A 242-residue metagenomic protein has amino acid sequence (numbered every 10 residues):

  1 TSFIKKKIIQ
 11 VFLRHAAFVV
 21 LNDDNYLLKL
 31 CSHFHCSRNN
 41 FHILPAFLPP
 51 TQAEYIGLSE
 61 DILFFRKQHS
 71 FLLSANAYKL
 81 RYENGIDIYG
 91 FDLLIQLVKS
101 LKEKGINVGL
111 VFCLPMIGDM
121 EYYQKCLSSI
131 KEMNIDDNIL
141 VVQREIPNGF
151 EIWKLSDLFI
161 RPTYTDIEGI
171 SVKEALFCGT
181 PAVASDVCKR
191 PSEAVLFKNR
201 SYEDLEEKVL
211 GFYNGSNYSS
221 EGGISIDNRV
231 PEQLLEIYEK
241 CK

Functional and structural regions predicted by a protein language model:
R14-F41, L48-Y55: A short, active-site helix/loop in glycosyltransferases that binds the activated sugar's phosphate group
I62-Y89, I95-V98: Conserved donor-binding/catalytic core segment of Leloir-type glycosyltransferases
F112-L114, Y123-R144: Nucleotide-activated donor-binding/catalytic signature segment of Leloir-type glycosyltransferases, i.e., the conserved
E145, E151-S156: Short alpha-helical donor nucleotide-sugar binding micro-motif in glycosyltransferases
Y164: Aromatic "clamp/platform" in nucleotide-sugar-dependent glycosyltransferases that forms part of the donor/acceptor
F177, P181-A184: Short hydrophobic beta-strand element within catalytic cores of glycosyltransferases and related nucleotide-activated
K189-G211: Change "using UDP/GDP/dTDP sugars" to "using nucleotide sugars
N214-K242: A charged, aromatic-enriched C-terminal amphipathic alpha-helix characteristic of glycosyltransferases across folds
